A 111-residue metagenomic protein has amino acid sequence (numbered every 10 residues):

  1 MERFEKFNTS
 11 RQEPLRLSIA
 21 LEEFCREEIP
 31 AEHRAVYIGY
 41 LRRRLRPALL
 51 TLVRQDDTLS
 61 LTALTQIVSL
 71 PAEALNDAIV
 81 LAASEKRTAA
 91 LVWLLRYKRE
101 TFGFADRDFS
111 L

Functional and structural regions predicted by a protein language model:
M1-L111: Ankyrin repeat (ANK) tandem alpha-helical domains that serve as protein-protein interaction scaffolds, prominent
